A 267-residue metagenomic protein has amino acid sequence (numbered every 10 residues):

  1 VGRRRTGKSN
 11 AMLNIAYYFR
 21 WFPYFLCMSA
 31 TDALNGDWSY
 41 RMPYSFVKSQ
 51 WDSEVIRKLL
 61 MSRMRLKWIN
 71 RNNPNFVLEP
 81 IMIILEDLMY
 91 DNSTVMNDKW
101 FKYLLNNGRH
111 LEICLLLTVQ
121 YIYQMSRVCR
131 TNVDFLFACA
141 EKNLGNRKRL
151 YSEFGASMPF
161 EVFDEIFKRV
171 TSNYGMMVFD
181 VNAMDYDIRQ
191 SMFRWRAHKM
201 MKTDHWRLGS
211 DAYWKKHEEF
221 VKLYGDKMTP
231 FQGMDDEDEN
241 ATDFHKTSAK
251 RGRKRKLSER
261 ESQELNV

Functional and structural regions predicted by a protein language model:
V1-R20, A30-L34, Q50, E54-E161: Conserved P-loop NTPase motor cores
F25: An amphipathic, basic-hydrophobic helix/alpha-beta surface used to engage anionic, phosphate-rich ligands or surfaces
W38-E54: Active-site regions of enzymes building and remodeling cell-envelope glycoconjugates
W38-R41, C129, R169: Short, conserved catalytic or adaptor-binding loops enriched in Gly and charged residues
S45, K148-Y186: P-loop/Walker A phosphate-binding loop and immediately adjacent motor/lid segment at beta-alpha junctions
S172-V267: Conserved P-loop NTPase motor module
